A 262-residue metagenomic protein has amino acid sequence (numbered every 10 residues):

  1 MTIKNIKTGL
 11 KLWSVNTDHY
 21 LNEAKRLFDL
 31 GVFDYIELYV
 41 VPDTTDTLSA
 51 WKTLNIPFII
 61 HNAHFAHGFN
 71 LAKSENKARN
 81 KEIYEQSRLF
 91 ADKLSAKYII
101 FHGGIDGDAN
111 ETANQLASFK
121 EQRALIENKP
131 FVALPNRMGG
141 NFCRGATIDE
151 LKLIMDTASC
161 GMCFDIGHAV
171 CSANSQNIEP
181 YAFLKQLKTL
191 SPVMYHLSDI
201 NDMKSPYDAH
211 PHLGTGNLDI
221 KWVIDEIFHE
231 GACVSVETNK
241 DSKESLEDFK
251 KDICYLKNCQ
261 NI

Functional and structural regions predicted by a protein language model:
M1-K7, N22-D29, K81-K97, T157-G161 (+2 more regions): Histidine-acidic metal/acid-base catalytic patches
M1-Q86: N-terminal pre-domain/capping segments
K11-V15, Y39-V41, A63-F65, G104-D106 (+4 more regions): Active-site beta-loop-alpha junctions enriched in small/polar residues
L12-N16, K77, M138-F142, A173-N174 (+1 more regions): Short, flexible loop segments at the rims of nucleotide/cofactor-binding pockets, characterized by
L30-D34, K129-R137, G167: Short, basic, glycine/proline-bearing loop/turn elements
Y35, I59, L125-E127, C163-I166 (+1 more regions): Generic enzyme active-site microenvironment
V40-P57, L89, N110-S118, I148-M155 (+2 more regions): Short amphipathic alpha-helices and their capping/turn segments at secondary-structure boundaries
N70-G161, D248: Active-site acidic/histidine proton-transfer and metal-coordination neighborhood in alpha/beta enzyme cores
